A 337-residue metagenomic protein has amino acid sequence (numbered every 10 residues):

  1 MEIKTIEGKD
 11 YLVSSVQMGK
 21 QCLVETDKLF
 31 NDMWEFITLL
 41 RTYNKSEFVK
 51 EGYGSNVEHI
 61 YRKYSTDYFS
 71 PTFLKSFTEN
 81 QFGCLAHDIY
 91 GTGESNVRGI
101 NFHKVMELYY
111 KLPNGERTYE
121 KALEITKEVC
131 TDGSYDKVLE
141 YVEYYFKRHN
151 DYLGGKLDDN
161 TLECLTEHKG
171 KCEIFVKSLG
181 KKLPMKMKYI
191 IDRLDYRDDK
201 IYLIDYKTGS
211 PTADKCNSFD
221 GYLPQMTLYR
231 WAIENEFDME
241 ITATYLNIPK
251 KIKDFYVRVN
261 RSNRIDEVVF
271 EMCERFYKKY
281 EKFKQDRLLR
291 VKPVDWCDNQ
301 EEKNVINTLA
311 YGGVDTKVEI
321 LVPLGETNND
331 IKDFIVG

Functional and structural regions predicted by a protein language model:
M1-K50, W231-G337: Metal-dependent nuclease catalytic regions and adjoining charged, substrate-binding loops involved in nucleic-acid end
I3-L12, L108-T212, F237-T242, V336-G337: Catalytic cores of nuclease domains that cleave nucleic-acid phosphodiester backbones
V13, G19, T26, F30-R41 (+6 more regions): Nuclease catalytic cores
Q81-G83, S95-I100, Y110, S134-G154 (+5 more regions): Hydrophobic, well-ordered secondary-structure segments that either form specific early membrane-associated helices used
L85, L203, P211-K215, D254-F255: Short small-residue beta-strand/loop micro-motif enriched in glycine and branched aliphatics
G93-V97, C216-P224: Short alpha-helix boundary/capping segments
T212-G221, E236, R261-R264: Short, contiguous acidic/charged loop-to-helix segments that flank catalytic cores in large enzymes
Y222-I233: An active-site-proximal "capping" alpha-helix that borders the catalytic cofactor pocket
